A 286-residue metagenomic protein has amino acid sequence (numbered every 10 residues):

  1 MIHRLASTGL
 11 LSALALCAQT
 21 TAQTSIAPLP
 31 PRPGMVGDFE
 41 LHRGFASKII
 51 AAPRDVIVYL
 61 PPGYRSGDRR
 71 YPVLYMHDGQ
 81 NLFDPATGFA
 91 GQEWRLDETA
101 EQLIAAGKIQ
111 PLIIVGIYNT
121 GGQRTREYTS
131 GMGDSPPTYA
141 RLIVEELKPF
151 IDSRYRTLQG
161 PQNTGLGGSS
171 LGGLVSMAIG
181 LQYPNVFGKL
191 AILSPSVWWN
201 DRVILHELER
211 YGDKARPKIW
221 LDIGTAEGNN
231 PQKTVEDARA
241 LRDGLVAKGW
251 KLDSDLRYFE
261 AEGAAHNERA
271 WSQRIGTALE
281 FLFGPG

Functional and structural regions predicted by a protein language model:
M1-G9: Bacterial N-terminal signal peptides that target proteins for export
T8-C17: Bacterial N-terminal signal peptides
C17-Q23: Signal peptide processing junction and immediate N-terminal pro/mature segment of secreted/exported proteins
Q23-G286: Non-catalytic cap/lid and distal C-terminal segments of serine-dependent acyl enzymes
